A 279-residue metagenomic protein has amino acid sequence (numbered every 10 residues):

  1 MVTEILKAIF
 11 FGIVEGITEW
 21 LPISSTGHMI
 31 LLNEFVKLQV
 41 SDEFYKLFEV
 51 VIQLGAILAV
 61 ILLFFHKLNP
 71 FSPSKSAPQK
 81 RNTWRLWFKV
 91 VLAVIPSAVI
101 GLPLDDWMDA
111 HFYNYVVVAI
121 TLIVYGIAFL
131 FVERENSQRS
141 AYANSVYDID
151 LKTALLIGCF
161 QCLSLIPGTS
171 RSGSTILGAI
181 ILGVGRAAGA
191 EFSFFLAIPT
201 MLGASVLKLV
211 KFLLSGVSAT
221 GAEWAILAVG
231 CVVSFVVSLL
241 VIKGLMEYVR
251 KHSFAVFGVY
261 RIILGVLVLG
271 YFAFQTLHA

Functional and structural regions predicted by a protein language model:
M1-A279: Multi-pass membrane proteins that catalyze or facilitate reactions on polyprenyl-/lipid-phosphate substrates and their
